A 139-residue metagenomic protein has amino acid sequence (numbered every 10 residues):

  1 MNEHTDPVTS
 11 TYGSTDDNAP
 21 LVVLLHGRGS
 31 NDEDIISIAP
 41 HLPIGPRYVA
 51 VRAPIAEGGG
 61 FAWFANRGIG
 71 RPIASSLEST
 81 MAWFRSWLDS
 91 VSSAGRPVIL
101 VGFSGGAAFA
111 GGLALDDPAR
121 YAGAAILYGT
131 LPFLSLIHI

Functional and structural regions predicted by a protein language model:
N2-G95: Serine-hydrolase catalytic machinery in alpha/beta-hydrolase-like enzymes
G27-N31, A108, Y128-P132: Short beta->alpha connector loops
S37, G112-D116: Active-site signature of alpha/beta-hydrolase-fold catalytic machinery across serine- and Asp/Cys-nucleophile hydrolases
R52, V101, L127-Y128: Alpha/beta-hydrolase-fold catalytic nucleophile elbow
A94-G102: Alpha/beta-hydrolase fold nucleophile elbow
G102-G106, A110: Gly/Ala-rich beta-loop-alpha elbow adjacent to hydrolase catalytic centers
R120-G129: A conserved short beta-strand
H138-I139: Conserved small/polar residues in nucleotide/adenosyl-binding loops
